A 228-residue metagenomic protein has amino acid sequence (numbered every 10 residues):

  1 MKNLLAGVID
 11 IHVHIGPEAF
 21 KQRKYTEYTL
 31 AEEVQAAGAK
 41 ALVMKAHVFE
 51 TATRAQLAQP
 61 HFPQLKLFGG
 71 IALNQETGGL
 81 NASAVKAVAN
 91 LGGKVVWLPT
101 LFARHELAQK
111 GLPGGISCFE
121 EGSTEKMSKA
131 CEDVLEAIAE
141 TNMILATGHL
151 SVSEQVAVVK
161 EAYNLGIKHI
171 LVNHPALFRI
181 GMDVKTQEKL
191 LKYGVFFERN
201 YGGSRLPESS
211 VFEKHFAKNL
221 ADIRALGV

Functional and structural regions predicted by a protein language model:
M1-L65: An N-terminally biased module of ancient metal coordination in phosphate/nucleic-acid-related enzymes
G7-V13, L42-M44, F68-I71, V96-L98 (+3 more regions): Hydrophobic faces of well-ordered beta-strands that scaffold small-molecule active sites in alpha/beta enzyme cores
I15-K24, V95-V184: Divalent metal-binding pocket/active-site signature
Q22-A31, G78-V88, D183: Short, acidic/polar
Q35, H61, A89, A139 (+2 more regions): Anion (oxyanion) recognition and catalysis
A52-S117: Divalent-metal coordination cores built from histidine and acidic residues
R54-I71, A130-T141, I223-L226: Alpha-helix-loop-beta-strand connector modules within alpha/beta enzyme cores
V95-V96, A137, V158, N164 (+2 more regions): Active-site-adjacent C-terminal substructures of enzyme catalytic domains
